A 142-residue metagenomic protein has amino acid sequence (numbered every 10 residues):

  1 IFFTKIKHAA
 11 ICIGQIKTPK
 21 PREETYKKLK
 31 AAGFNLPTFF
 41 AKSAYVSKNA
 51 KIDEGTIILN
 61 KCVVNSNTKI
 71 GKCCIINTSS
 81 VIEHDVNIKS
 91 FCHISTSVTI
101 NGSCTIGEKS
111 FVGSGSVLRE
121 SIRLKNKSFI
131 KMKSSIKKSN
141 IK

Functional and structural regions predicted by a protein language model:
I1-A41, Y45: Phosphate-bearing ligand-interacting subdomains that bind or position ATP/ADP/UDP/GDP/NAD(P) or nucleotide-linked
T38-K142: Structural signal for interior beta-strand "rungs" in well-ordered beta-sheet cores of soluble enzyme domains
